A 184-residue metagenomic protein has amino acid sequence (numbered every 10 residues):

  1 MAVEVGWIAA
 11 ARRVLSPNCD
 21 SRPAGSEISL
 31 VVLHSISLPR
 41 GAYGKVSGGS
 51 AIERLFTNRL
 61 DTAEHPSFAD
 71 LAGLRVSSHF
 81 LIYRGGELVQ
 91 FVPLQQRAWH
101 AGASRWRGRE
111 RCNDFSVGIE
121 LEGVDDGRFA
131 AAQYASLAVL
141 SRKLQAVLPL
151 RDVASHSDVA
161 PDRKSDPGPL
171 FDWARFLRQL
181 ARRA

Functional and structural regions predicted by a protein language model:
M1-E110: N-terminal catalytic cores of peptidoglycan-degrading enzymes
A2-A10, A24-G25, E110-F115, V124-A184: Basic/polar, cationic surfaces and motifs that engage anionic cell-wall and phosphate/carboxylate ligands
